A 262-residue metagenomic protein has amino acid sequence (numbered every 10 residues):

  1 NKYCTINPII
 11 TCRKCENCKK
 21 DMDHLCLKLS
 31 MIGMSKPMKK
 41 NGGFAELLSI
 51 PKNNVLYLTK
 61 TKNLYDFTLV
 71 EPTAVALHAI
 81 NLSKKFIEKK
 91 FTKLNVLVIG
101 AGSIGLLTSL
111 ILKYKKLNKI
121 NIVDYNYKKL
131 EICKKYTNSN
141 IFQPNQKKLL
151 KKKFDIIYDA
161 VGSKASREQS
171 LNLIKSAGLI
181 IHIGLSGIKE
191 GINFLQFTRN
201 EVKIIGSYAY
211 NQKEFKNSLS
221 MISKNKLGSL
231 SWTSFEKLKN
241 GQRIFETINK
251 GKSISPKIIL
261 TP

Functional and structural regions predicted by a protein language model:
N1-L56: Glycine-rich phosphate/adenylate-binding loop and adjacent beta-alpha elements of nucleotide- or dinucleotide-binding
T5, L179-I181, I205, I259: Structural detector of well-ordered beta-strand residues that form the stable sheet scaffold of enzyme domains
N54-Y65, E201: Glycine/charged-rich beta-loop-alpha catalytic/anionic-binding loops adjacent to active sites
K62-P144: Mid-domain Rossmann-like dinucleotide-binding core that forms the NAD(H)/NADP(H) cofactor-binding site
K85-T92, L97, L130-E131, K135-E201: Glycine-rich cofactor phosphate-binding loops and adjacent beta1-alpha1 units of small-molecule cofactor enzyme domains
Y125-N126, S186, Y210: Residues in the short beta-alpha loop(s) of Rossmann-like NAD(P)-binding domains
E168, Q212, K216-P262: C-terminal hydrophobic helical "lid"/dimerization subdomain of Rossmann-like NAD(P)H-dependent oxidoreductases
